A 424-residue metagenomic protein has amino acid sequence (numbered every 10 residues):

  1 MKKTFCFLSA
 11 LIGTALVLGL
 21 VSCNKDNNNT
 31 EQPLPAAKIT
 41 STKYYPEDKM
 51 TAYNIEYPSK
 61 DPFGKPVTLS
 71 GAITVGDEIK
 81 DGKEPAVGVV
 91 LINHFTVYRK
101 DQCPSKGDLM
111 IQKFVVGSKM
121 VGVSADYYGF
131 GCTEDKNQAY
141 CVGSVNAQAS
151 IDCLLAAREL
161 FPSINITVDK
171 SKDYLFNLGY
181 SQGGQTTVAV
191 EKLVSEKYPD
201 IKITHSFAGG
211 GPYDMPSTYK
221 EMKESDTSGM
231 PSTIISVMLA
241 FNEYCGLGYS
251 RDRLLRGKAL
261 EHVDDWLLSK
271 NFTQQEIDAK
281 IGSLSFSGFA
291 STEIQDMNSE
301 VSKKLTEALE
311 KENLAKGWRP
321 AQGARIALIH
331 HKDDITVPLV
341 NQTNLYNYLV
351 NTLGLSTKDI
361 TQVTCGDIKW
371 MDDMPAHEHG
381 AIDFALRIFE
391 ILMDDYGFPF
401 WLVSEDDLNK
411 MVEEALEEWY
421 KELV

Functional and structural regions predicted by a protein language model:
K3-T4, A15-K38: Bacterial Sec-dependent N-terminal signal peptides
S41-G88: N-terminal cap/lid segment of alpha/beta-hydrolase-fold proteins
V75-A86, L155-L178, Y198-I201: Gly/Ser-rich "nucleophile elbow"/oxyanion-hole loop immediately N-terminal to the catalytic nucleophile in hydrolases
Y140-I164: Alpha/beta-hydrolase active-site loop
V190, A324, P338-L349: Short alpha-helix in the alpha/beta-hydrolase fold that links the catalytic acid
G209-R319: Accessory cap/linker subdomain of secreted extracellular hydrolases
V301-L309, T336, T343-N344, T352-V424: C-terminal catalytic histidine-bearing segment of alpha/beta-hydrolase fold enzymes
A327-D334: Short beta-strand/loop motif that positions the catalytic acidic residue of the alpha/beta-hydrolase fold
